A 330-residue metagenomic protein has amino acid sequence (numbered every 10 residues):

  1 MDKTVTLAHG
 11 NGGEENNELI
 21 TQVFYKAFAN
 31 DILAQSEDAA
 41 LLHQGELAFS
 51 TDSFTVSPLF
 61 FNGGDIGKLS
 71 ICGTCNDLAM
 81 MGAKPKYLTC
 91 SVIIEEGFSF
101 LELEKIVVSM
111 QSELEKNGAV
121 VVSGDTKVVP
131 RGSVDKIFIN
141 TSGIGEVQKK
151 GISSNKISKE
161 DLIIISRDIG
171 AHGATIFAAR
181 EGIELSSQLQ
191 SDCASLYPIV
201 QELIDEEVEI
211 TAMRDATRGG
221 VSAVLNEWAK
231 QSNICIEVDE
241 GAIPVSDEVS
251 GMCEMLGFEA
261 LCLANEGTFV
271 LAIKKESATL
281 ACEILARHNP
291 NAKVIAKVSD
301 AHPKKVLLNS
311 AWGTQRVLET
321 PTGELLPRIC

Functional and structural regions predicted by a protein language model:
M1-V23, L318-L326: N-terminal amphipathic/basic leader segments beginning at the initiator methionine
T6, E14-I165, I176: Glycine-rich phosphate/pyrophosphate-binding loop regions near the starts of catalytic domains
G12, A29, E95-F98, L189-N265: Active-site-proximal betaalpha loop/short-helix elements that scaffold phosphoryl/nucleotidyl transfer chemistry
Q22-V23, S109, E113, I199-E207 (+1 more regions): Generic non-transmembrane alpha-helical segments
S36-E37, L263-T268: Short Gly/Ser/Thr- and Asp/Glu-enriched loop/turn motifs at secondary-structure junctions
I152-Q201: Short, acidic (Asp/Glu-rich) active-site segment that either coordinates a divalent metal cofactor
I273-A278: Helix N-cap motif at beta-to-alpha junctions
R287-C330: Acidic, Ser/Thr/Pro-rich beta/coil linker or hinge segments at domain junctions
